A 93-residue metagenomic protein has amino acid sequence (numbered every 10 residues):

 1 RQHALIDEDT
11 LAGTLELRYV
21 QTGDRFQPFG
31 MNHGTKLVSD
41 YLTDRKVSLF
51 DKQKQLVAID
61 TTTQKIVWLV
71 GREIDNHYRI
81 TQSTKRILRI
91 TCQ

Functional and structural regions predicted by a protein language model:
R1-Q93: Basic, glycine-rich polyanion-binding accessory segments appended to enzymes
